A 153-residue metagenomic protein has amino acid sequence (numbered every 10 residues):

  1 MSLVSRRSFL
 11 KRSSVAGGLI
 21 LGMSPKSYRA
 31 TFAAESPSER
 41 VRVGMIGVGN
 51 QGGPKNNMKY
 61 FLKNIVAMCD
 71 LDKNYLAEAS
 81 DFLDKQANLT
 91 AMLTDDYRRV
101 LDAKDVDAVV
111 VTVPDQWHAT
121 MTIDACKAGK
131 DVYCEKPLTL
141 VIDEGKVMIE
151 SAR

Functional and structural regions predicted by a protein language model:
S2-D131, K146-R153: N-terminal glycine-/serine-/threonine-rich beta1-alpha1-beta2 phosphate-ribose binding loop of Rossmann-like
G129-T139: ADP-ribose/adenylate-binding Rossmann-like module
V141-D143: Conserved PLP phosphate-binding loop immediately N-terminal to the Schiff-base lysine helix in PLP-dependent enzymes
